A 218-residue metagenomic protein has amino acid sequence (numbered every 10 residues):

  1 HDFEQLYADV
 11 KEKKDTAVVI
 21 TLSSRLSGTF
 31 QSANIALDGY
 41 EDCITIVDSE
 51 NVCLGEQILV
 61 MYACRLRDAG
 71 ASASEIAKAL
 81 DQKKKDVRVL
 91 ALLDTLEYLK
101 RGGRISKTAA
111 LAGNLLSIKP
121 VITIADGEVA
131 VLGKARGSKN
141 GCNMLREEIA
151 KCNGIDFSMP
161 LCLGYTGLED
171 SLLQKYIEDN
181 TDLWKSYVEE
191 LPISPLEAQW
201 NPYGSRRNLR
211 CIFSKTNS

Functional and structural regions predicted by a protein language model:
H1-K11: Glycine-rich oxoanion-binding loops at beta->alpha junctions
T16, R25-T45, N51-M61, R65-Y203 (+1 more regions): Mixed-charge interfacial surface used for oligomerization/domain docking and macromolecular partner engagement
